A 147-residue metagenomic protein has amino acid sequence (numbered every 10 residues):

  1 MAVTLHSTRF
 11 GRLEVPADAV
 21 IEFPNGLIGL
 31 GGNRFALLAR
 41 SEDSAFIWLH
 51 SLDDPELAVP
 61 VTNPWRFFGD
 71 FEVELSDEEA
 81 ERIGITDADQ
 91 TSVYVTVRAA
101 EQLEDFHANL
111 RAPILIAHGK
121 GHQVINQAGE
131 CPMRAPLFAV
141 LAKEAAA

Functional and structural regions predicted by a protein language model:
A2-F68, A88-A147: Long, compositionally biased stretches
F71-E78: Short beta-strand-centered segments at strand-helix junctions
